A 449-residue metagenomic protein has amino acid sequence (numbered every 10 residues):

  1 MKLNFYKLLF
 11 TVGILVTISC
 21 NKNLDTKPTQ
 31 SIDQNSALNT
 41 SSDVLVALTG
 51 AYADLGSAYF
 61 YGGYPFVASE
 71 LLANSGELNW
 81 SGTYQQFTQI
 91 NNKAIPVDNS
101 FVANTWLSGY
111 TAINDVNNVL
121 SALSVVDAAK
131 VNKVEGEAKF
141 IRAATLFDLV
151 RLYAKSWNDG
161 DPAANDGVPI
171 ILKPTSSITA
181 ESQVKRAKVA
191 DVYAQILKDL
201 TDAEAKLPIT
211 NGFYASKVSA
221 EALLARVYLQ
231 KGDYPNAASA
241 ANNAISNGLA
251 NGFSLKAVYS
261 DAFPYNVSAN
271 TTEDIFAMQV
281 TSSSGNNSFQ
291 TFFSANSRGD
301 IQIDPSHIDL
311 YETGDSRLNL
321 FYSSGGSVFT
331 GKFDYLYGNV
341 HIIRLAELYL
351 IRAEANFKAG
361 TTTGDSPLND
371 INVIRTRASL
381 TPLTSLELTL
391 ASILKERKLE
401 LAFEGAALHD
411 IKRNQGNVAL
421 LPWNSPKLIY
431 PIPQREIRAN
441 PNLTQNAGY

Functional and structural regions predicted by a protein language model:
M1-Q30: Bacterial Sec-dependent N-terminal signal peptides
C20-S69, A439-Y449: Acidic, glycine-rich segments characteristic of secretory precursors and extracytoplasmic regions
D43-V46, Y61, L72-Q89, L197 (+7 more regions): Hydrophobic-face positions in mid-chain alpha helices that act as interaction patches
L48, I113-V116, Y193, L200 (+3 more regions): Inward-facing hydrophobic residues that define packing positions of alpha-helical scaffold repeats
Y84-Y153, A187, L200-T210, Y335-L345 (+2 more regions): Conserved, well-structured interaction surfaces
L152-A194: Short coil/linker segments at helix-helix boundaries
Y193, Y234, T362-G364: TPR-repeat structural position
